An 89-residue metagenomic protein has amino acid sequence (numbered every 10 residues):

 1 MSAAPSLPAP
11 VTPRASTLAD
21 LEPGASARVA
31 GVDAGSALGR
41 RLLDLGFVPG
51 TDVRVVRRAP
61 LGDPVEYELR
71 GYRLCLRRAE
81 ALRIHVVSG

Functional and structural regions predicted by a protein language model:
M1-L21, E80-G89: Extended boundary segments
P23-A81: Amphipathic, hydrophobic secondary-structure cores in small proteins
